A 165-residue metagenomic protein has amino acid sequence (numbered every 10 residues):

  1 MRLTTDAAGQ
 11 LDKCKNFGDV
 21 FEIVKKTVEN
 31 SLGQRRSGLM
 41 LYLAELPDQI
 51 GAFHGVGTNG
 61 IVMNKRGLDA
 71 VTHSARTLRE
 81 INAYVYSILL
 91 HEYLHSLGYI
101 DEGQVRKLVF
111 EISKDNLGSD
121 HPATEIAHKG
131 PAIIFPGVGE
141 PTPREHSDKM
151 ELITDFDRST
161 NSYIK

Functional and structural regions predicted by a protein language model:
M1-G51, G55-V71, I100-K165: Metalloprotease/metallohydrolase-associated module, dominated by Zn2+-dependent proteases
V62-L90: Short acidic, glycine/tyrosine-flanked loop/strand segments centered on an H-E-D-like triad
A83-I100, R106: Active-site recognition of the HExxH zinc-binding catalytic motif
